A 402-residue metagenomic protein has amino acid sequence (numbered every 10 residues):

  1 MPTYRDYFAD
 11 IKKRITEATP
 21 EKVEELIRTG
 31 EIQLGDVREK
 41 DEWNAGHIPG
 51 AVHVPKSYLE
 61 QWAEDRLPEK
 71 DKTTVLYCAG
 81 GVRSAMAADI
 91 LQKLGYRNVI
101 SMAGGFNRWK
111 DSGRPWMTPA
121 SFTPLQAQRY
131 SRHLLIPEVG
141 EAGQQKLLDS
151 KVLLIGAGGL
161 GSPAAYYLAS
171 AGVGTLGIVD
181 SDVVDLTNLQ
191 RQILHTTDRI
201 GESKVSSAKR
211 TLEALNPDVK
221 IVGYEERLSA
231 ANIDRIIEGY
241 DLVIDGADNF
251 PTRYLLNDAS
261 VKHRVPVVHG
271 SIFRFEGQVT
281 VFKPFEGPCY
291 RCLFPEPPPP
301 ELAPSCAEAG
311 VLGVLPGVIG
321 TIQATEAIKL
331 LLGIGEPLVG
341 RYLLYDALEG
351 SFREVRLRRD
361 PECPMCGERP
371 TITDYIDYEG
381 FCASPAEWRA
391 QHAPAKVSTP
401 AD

Functional and structural regions predicted by a protein language model:
M1-Q33, K40-V75, A79-Q145, N188 (+2 more regions): Rhodanese-like catalytic fold shared by cysteine-dependent sulfurtransferases and DSP/PTP-type phosphatases
L34-D36, S101, T175-D180: Short beta-strand "acidic-cap" motif of Rossmann-like dinucleotide-binding folds
V37, C78, G246-D248: Glycine-rich, N-terminal phosphate-binding loop of Rossmann-like dinucleotide-binding domains
Q61, K70-K72, K93, D111 (+1 more regions): Adenine nucleotide-associated cytosolic modules
